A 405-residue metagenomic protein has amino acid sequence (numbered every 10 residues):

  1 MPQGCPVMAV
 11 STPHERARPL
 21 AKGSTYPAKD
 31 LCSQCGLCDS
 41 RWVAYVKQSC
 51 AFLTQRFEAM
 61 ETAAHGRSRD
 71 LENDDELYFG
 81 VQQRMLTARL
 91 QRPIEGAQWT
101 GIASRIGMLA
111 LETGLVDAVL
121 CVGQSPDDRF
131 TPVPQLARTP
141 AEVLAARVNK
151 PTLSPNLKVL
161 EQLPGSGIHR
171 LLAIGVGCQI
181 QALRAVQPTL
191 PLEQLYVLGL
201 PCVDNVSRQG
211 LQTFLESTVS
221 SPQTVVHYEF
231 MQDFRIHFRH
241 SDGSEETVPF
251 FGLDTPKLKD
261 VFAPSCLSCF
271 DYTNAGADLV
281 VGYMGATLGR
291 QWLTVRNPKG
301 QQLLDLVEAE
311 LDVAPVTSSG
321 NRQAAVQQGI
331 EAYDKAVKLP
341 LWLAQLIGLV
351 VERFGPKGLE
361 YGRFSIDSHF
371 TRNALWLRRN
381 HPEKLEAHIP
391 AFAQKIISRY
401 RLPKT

Functional and structural regions predicted by a protein language model:
P2-S68, L279: Iron-sulfur cluster-binding cysteine motifs and their immediate structural context in ferredoxin-like electron-transfer
A9-S11, S49-A103, G107-L109, E360-P382 (+1 more regions): Electropositive, gly/pro-rich neighborhoods at or near active sites that engage anionic ligands
D30-F52, V176-A182, V261-T273: Local cysteine-cluster metal-coordination motifs and their immediate loop/turn environment, predominantly Fe-S cluster
A97-F130: Low-complexity, highly charged intrinsically disordered N-terminal segments that act as targeting/localization
W99-I102, P126, A173-L183, D204: Gly/Ser/Thr-rich loops at beta-strand to alpha-helix junctions that form or flank small-molecule/cofactor-binding
V116-D117, S221-T405: Long, compositionally biased charged/polar accessory segments in the mid-to-C-terminal portions of proteins
T131-K158: Glycine-rich phosphate-binding "P-loop"
L195-S217, V307, P315-G329: Short, flexible loop segments at boundaries between secondary-structure elements
